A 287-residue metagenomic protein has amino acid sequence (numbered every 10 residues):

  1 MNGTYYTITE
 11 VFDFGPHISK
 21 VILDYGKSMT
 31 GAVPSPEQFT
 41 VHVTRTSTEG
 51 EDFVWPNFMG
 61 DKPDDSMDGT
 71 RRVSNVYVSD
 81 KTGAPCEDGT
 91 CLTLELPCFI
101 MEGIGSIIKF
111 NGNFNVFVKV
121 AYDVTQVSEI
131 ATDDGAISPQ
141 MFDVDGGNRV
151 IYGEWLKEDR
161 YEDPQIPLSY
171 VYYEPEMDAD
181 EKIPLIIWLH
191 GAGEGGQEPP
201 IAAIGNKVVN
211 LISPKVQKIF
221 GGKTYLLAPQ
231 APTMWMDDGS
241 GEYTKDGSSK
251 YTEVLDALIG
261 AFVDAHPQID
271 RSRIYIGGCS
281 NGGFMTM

Functional and structural regions predicted by a protein language model:
M1-D24, P36-Q38, V43-I183: A domain-start/cap signature at the N-terminus of enzymes
G26-T30: Short amphipathic, basic-aromatic surface patches that mediate peripheral association with negatively charged
A32-S35, R271: Short, surface-exposed acidic
I166-L168, G222, S272: Residue-level signal for beta-strand positions within conserved beta-sheet cores that form or flank
Y170, L189-G191: Conserved beta-strand->loop/alpha-helix structural units within folded catalytic cores of enzymes with alpha/beta
M177-E181, G239-S280: Gly/Ser-rich "nucleophile elbow"/oxyanion-hole loop immediately N-terminal to the catalytic nucleophile in hydrolases
L185, A192-E253: Active-site machinery of serine-nucleophile hydrolases
G282-M287: Hydrolases whose catalytic domains are alpha/beta-hydrolase-1, hotdog thioesterase, or metallo-beta-lactamase-like
